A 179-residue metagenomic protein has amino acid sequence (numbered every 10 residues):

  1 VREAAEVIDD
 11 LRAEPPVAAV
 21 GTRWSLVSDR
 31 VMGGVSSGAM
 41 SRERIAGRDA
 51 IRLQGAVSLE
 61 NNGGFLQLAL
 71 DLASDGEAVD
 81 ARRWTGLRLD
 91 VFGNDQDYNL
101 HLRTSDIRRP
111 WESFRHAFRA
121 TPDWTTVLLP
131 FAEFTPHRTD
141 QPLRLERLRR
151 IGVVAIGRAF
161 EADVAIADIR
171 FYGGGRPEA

Functional and structural regions predicted by a protein language model:
V1-A179: Beta-rich carbohydrate-recognition modules and glycan-binding surfaces
